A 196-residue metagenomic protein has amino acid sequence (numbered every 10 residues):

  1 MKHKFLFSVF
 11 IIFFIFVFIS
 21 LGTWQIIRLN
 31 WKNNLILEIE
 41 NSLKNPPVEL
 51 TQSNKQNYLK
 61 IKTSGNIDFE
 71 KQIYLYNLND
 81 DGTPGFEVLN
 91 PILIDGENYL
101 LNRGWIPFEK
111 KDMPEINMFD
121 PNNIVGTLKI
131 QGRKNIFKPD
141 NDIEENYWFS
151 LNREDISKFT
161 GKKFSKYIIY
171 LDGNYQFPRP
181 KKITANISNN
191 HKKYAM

Functional and structural regions predicted by a protein language model:
M1-T51, L59-M196: Surface-exposed, charge/polar-rich loops and edge strands
